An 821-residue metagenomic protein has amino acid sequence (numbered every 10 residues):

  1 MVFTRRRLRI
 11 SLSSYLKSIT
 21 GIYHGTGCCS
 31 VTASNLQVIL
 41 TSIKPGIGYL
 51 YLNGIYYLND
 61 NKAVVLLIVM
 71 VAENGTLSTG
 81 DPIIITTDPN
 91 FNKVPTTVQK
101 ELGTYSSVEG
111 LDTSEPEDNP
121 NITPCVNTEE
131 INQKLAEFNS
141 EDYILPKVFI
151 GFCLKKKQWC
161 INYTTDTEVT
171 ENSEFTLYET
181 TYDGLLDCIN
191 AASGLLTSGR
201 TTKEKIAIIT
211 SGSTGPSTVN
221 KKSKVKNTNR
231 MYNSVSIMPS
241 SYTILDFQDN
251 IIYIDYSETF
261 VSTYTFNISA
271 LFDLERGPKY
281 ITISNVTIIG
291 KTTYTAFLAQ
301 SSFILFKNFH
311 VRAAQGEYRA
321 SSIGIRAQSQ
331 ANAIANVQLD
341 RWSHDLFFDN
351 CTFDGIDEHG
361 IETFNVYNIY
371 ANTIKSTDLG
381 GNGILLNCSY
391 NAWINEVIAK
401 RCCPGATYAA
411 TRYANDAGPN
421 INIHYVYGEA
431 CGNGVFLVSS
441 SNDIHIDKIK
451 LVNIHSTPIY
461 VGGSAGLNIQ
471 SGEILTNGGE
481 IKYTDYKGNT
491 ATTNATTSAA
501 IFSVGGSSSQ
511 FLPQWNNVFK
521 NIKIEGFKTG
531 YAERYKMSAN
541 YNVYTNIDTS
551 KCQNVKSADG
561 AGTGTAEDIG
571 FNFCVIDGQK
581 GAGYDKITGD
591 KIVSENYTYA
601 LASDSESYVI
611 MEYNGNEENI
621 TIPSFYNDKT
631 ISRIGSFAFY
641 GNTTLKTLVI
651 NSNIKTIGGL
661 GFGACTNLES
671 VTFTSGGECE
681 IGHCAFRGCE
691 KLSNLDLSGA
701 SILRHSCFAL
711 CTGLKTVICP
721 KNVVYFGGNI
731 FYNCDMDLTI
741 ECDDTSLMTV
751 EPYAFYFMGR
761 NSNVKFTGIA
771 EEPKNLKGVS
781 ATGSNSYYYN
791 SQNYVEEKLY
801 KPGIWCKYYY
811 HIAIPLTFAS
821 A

Functional and structural regions predicted by a protein language model:
T4, S11-S241, S257-E258, S262-L271 (+6 more regions): Extracellular "leader-to-stem" segments immediately downstream of a signal peptide or signal-anchor in secreted/lumenal
L40-S42, P216-L245, I254-S284, I289-L305 (+6 more regions): Extracellular beta-strand-rich solenoid/capping regions of secreted or surface-exposed proteins that bind or remodel
I189-S198, S217-S240, D273-L274, V337 (+11 more regions): Short, T/G/N/S-enriched strand-turn elements that build extracellular solenoid repeat scaffolds
L245-Q248, I281-N285, I304-N308, L346-D349 (+17 more regions): All-beta strand scaffolds that present successive hydrophobic residues in beta-strands
I254-F260, K291-F297, A314-G324, I356-F364 (+17 more regions): Short glycine/acidic-rich loop motifs that flank beta-strands on beta-rich extracellular proteins
S257-F260, E275-W393, G641-E678, G688: Right-handed parallel beta-helix
F519, Y535, G615-R633, T643-T656 (+7 more regions): Structural signature of tandem-repeat unit edges
T549, S557-S594, N761-A821: Extracellular/surface-exposed low-complexity segments
